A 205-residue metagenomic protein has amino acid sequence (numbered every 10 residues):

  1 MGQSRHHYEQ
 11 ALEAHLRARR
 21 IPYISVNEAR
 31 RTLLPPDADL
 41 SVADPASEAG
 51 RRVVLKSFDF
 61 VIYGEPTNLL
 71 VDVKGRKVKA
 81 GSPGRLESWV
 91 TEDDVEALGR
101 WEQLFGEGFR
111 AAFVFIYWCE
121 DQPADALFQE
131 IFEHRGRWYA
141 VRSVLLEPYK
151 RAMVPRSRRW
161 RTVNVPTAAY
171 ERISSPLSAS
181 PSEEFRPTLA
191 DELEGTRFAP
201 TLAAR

Functional and structural regions predicted by a protein language model:
M1-R51: Acidic-basic catalytic patches of nuclease active cores, encompassing PD-(D/E)XK and other metal-cofactor nuclease
H6, G75, V154-R156: N-terminal targeting/trafficking signals and adjacent low-complexity tails
H7, A11, L55, V90-R100: Short, well-structured alpha-helical interface segments that form or flank functional binding sites
A18, P22, E48, Y63 (+2 more regions): Non-catalytic C-terminal interaction segments of nucleic acid-processing enzymes
E28, D72-R76, I116-Y117: Short loop/turn segments at strand-loop or loop-helix junctions that form parts of catalytic or ligand-binding pockets
R31, N68, V78, C119-D121: Surface-exposed, flexible loop/turn segments at secondary-structure boundaries
R52-K79: Active-site beta-strand-loop-beta-strand hairpin of nuclease catalytic cores that positions key catalytic residues
R76-A97: Mg2+/Mn2+-dependent nuclease catalytic core
